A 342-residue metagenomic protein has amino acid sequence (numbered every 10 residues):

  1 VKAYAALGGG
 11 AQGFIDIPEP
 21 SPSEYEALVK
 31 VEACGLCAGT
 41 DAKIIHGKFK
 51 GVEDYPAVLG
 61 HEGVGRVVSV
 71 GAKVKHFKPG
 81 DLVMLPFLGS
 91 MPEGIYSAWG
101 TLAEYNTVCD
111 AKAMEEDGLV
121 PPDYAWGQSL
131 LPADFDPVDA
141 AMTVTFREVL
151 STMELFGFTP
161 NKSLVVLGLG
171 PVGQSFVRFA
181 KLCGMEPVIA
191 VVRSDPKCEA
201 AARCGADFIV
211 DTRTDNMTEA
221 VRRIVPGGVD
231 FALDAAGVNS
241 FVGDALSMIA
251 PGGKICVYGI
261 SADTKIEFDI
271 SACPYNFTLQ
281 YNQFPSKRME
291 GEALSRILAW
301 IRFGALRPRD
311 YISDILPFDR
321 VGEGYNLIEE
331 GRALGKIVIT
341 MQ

Functional and structural regions predicted by a protein language model:
V1, P226, P251, C256 (+3 more regions): C-terminal capping/lid region of NAD(P)-dependent oxidoreductase domains
V1-L59, G118-Y124, Q342: Short N-terminal strand-loop motif that marks the start of NAD(P)H/FAD-dependent oxidoreductase cofactor-binding domains
P20-G35, K48-G89, A98-G100: Glycine-rich beta-strand-centered segment in the early N-terminal region that forms part of a ligand/cofactor-binding
E62, D81-L82, Y105, S163 (+2 more regions): Residue-level marker of beta-strand positions
S90-L167: NAD(P)H dinucleotide-binding glycine-rich loop of Rossmann-like/cofactor-binding domains, especially the beta1-alpha1
A133-T214, E219: Mid-domain Rossmann-like dinucleotide-binding core that forms the NAD(H)/NADP(H) cofactor-binding site
F156-P160, R203-T278: Glycine-rich cofactor phosphate-binding loops and adjacent beta1-alpha1 units of small-molecule cofactor enzyme domains
T218, R222, P226, T264-D314 (+1 more regions): C-terminal substrate-binding/catalytic core of Rossmann-like NAD(P)-dependent dehydrogenases/reductases
